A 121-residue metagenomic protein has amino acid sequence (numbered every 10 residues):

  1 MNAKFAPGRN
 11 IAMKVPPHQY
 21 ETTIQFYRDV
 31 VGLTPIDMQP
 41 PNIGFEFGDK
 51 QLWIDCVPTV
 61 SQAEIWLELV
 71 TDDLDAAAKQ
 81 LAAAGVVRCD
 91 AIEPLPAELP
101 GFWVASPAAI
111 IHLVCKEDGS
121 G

Functional and structural regions predicted by a protein language model:
M1-A6, A83-G121: Vicinal oxygen chelate
M1-I24, I65-L67, E117-G121: N-terminal beta-strand motif that seeds the catalytic metal site of vicinal oxygen chelate
N2-K4, E21, D55-P58, Q80: A short alpha-helix capping/helix-coil boundary motif
G8-P17, E46, P58-A84, P100-A105: Vicinal oxygen chelate
E21, M38-I43, P94, G121: Short glycine/proline-centered loop/turn elements that form peptide/ligand docking sites
T23-R28, L81, A109: Conserved active-site tyrosine of GNAT-family acetyltransferases
R28-P35, G85-V87: Conserved acetyl-CoA-binding loop of GNAT-fold acetyltransferases
V31-I65, V104, I110-D118: Conserved short beta-strand elements that form part of the metal-binding/catalytic scaffold of enzyme active sites
